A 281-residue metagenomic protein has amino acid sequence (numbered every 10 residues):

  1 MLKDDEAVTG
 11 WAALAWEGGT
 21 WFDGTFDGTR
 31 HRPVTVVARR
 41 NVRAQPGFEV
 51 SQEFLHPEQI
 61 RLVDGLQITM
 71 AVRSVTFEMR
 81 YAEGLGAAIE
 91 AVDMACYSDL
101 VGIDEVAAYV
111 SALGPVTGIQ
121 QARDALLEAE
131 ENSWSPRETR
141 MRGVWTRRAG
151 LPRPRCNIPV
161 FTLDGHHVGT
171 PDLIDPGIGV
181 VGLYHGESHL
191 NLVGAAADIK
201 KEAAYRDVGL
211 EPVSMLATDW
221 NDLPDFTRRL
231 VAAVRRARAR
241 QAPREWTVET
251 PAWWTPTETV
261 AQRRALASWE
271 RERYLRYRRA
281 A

Functional and structural regions predicted by a protein language model:
M1-T117, R235-A281: Short gly/ser-rich loop at a beta-strand->alpha-helix junction or flexible surface loop bordering the NTP-binding
C96, V101-A281: Surface segments flanking catalytic/ligand-binding clefts of nucleic-acid enzymes
